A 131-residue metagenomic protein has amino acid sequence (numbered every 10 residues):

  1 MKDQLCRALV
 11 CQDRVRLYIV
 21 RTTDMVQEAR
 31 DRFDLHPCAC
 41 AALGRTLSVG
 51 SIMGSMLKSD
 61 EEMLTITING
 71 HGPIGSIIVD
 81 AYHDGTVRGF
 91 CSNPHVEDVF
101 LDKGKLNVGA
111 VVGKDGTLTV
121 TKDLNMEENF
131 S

Functional and structural regions predicted by a protein language model:
M1-G116: N-terminal functional module of multi-domain proteins
G70, T119-S131: N-terminal pre-domain and mature-chain start segments
